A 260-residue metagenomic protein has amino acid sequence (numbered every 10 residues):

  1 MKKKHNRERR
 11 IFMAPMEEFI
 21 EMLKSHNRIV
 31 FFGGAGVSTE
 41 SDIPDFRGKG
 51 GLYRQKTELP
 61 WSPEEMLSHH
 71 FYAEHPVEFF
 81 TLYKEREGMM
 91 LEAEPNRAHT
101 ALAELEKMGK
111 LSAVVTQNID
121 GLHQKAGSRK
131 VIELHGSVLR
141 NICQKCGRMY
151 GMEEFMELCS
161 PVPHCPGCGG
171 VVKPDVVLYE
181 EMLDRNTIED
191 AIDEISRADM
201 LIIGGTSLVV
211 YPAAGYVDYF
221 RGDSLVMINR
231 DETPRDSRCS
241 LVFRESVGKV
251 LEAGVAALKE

Functional and structural regions predicted by a protein language model:
K2-E260: Conserved catalytic core of sirtuin-type NAD+-dependent deacylases
